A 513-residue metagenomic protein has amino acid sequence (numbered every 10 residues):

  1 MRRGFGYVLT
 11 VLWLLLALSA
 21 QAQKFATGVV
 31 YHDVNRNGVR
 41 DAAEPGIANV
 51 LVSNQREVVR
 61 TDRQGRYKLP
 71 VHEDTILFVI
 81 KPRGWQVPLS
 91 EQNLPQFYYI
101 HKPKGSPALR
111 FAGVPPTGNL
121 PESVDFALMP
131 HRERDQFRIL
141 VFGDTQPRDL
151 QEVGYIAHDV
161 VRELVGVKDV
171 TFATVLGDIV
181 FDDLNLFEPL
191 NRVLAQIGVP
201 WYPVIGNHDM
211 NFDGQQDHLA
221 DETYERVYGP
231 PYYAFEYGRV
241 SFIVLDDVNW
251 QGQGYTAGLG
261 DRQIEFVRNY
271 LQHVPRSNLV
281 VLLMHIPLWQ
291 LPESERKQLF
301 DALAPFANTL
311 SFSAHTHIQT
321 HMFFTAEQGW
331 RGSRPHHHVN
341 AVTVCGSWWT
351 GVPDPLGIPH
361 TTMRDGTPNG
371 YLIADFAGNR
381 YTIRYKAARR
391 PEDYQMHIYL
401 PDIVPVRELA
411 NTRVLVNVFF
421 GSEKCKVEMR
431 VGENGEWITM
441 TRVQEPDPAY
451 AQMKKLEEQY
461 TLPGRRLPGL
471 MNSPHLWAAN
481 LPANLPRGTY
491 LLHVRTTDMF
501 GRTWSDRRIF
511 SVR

Functional and structural regions predicted by a protein language model:
Q23, V29-G46, H131: Structural motif
F25, K102-E188: N-terminal active-site segment of His-dependent metallophosphoesterases
A26-H32, G65, F126: A short, amphipathic beta-strand motif
R40, R56-R66, P70: Short, acidic Ser/Thr/Gly-rich low-complexity loop/linker segments typical of extracellular and cell-surface proteins
N54, I76-A112: A short, solvent-exposed loop/turn motif at the edges and junctions of modular extracellular/periplasmic domains
Q96-K104, A112-P116, L184-R276, E295-F312 (+2 more regions): Extended active-site neighborhood of metal-dependent phosphoesterases/phosphodiesterases
V199, D447-N480: Aromatic sugar-binding surface patches on proteins that engage polysaccharides or sugar-phosphate polymers
G332-G421, C425-E428, N480-P482, L491-R513: Binuclear metal-dependent phosphoesterase catalytic core
